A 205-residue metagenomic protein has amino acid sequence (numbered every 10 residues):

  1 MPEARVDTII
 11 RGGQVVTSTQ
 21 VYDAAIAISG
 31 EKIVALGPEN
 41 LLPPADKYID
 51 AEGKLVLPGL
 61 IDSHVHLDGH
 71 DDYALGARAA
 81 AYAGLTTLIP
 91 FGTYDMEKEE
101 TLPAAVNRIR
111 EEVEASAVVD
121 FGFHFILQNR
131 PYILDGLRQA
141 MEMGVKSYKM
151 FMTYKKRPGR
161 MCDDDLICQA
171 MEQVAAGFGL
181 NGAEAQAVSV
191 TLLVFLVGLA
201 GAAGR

Functional and structural regions predicted by a protein language model:
P2-L57: Histidine-rich, glycine-flanked metal-binding segment
G13, I26, E31, G53 (+6 more regions): Divalent metal-coordination and catalytic microenvironments
K47, G59-I61, N181-G182: Residue-level marker for buried hydrophobic side chains located in beta-strands that build the well-ordered beta-sheet
K54-A77: Di-metal (Zn2+ and/or Mg2+/Mn2+) metal-binding site signature of metallo-dependent hydrolases with the MBL/beta-CASP
D72, L102-P103, A187-G204: Histidine/acidic-residue-rich catalytic or RNA/ligand-binding cores of hydrolases and nuclease-related proteins
R78-V190: Divalent-metal coordination cores built from histidine and acidic residues
E142-S147, L199-R205: Structural recognition of alpha->loop->beta junctions
